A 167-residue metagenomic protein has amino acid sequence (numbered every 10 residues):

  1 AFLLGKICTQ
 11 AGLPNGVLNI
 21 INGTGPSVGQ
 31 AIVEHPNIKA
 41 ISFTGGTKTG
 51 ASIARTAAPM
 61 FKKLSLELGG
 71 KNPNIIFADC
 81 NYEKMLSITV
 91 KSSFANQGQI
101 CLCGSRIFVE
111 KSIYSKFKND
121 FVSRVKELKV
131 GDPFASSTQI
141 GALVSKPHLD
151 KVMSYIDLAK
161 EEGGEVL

Functional and structural regions predicted by a protein language model:
A1-G29: PLP-dependent aminotransferase-like
F2, Q30, E34, E83-K91: Amphipathic, non-transmembrane alpha-helical secondary structure
K6-Q10, E34, R55: Short, well-ordered alpha-helices that flank and scaffold nucleotide-derived cofactor binding pockets
G25-A31, G45-S52: Beta-loop-alpha module in the N-terminal Rossmann-like domain of NAD(P)-dependent dehydrogenases, especially those
V28-I32, G141-V144: Short, solvent-exposed polar/charged micro-motifs at secondary-structure junctions
H35-I41: Glycine-enriched alpha-helix->loop->beta-strand junction motifs that scaffold or abut catalytic
A40, G46-L167: ALDH superfamily catalytic-core signature
